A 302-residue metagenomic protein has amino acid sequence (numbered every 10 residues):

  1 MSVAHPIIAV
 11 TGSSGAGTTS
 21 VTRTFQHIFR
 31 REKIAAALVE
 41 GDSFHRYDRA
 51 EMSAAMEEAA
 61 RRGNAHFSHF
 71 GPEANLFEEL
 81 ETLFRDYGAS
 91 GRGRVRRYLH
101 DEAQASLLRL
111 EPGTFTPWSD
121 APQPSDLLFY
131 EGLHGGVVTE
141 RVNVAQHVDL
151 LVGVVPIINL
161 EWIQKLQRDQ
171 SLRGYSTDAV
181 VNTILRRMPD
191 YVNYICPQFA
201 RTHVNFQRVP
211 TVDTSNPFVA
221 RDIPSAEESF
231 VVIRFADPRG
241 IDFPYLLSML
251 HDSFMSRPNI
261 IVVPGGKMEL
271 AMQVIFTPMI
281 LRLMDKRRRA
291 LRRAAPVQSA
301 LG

Functional and structural regions predicted by a protein language model:
M1-H5: Phosphate-binding P-loop
I8-T11: Short hydrophobic/aromatic beta-strand immediately N-terminal to the Walker A/P-loop
S14: The conserved Walker
T18: Conserved lysine of the Walker
V21-T22: Post-Walker A alpha-helix
I34-E40, F44-A105: Conserved nucleotide-sensing/catalytic segment adjacent to the nucleotide-binding pocket in NTP-handling enzymes
T114-Q123, L127, N143-Q146, I158-G302: C-terminal accessory "lid"/substrate-recognition subdomains
